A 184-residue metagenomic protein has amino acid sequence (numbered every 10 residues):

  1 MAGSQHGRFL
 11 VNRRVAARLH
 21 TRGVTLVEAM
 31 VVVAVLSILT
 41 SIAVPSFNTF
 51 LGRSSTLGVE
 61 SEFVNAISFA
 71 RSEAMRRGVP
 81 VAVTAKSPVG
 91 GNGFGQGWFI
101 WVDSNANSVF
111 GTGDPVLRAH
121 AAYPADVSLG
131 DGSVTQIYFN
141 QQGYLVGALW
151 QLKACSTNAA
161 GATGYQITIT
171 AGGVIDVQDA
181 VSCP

Functional and structural regions predicted by a protein language model:
M1-H20, M30-V33, I38-S72, R76 (+1 more regions): N-terminal helix-rich module
